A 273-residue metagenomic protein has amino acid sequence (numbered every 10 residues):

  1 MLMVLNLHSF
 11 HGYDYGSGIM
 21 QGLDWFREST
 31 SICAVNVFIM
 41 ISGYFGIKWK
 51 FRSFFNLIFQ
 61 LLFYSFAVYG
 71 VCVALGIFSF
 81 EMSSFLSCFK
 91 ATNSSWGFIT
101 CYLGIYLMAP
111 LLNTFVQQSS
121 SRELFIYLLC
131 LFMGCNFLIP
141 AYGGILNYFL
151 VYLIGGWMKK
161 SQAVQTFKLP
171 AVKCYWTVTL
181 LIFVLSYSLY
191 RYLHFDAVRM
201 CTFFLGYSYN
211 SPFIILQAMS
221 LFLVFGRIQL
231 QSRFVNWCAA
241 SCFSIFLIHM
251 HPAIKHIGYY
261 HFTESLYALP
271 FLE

Functional and structural regions predicted by a protein language model:
M1-E273: Alpha-helical transmembrane segments and their immediate juxtamembrane cytosolic regions
